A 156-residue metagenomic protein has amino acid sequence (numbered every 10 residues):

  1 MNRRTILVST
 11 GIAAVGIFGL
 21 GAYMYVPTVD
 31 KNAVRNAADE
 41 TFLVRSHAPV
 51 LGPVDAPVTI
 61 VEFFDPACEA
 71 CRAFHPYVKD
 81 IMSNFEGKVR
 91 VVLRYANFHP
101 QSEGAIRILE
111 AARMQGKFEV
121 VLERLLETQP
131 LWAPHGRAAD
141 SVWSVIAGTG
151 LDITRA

Functional and structural regions predicted by a protein language model:
N2-Q101: Extracytoplasmic thiol/disulfide redox context detector
N97-A156: Cysteine-centric redox/oxidoreductase cores and disulfide-bonded domains
